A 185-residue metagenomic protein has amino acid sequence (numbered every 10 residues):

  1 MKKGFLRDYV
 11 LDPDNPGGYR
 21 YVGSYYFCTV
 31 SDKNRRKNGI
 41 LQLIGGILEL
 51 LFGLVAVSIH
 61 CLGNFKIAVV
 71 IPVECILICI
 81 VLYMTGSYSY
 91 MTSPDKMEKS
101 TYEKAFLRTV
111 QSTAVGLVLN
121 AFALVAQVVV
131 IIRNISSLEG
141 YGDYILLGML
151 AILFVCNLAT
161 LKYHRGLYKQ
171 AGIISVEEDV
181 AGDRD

Functional and structural regions predicted by a protein language model:
M1-R35: N-terminal, intrinsically disordered, low-complexity segments that immediately precede the first transmembrane helix
D32-G45, K104-N120: Loop-to-transmembrane boundary segments
Q42-H60, E74-L77, V115-V129: Canonical alpha-helical transmembrane segments of integral membrane proteins
N64-I80, I145-I152: Alpha-helical transmembrane segments
L77-M97, T160-Y168: Membrane-water interface of transmembrane alpha-helices
P94-T113, V180-R184: Short membrane-interface loop/juxtamembrane segments of multi-pass integral membrane proteins
L119-L146: Alpha-helical transmembrane segments and their membrane-interface junctions in multi-pass membrane proteins
N157-V180: Cytosolic juxtamembrane helix at the C-terminal end of the final transmembrane segment
